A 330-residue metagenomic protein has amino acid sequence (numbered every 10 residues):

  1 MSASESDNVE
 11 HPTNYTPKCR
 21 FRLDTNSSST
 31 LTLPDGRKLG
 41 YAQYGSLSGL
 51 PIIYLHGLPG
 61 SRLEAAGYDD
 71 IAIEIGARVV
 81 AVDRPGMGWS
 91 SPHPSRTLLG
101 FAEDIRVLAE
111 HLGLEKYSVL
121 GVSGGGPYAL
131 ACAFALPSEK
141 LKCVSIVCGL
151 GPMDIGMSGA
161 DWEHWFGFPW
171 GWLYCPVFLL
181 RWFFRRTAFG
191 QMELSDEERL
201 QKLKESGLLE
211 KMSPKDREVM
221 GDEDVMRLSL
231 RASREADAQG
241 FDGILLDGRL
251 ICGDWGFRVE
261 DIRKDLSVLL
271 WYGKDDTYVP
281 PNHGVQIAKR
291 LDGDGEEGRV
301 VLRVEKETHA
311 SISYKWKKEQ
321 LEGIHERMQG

Functional and structural regions predicted by a protein language model:
S46-G49, H56-S61, P85, S123 (+1 more regions): Active-site glycine-rich loops that stabilize anionic/oxyanionic intermediates across multiple enzyme folds
G57-D70, P94-S95: The serine-hydrolase catalytic nucleophile loop
A72-P92: Conserved alpha/beta-hydrolase
L99-S118, A131, A135: Conserved acidic catalytic loop of the alpha/beta-hydrolase fold
E163-R258: Alpha/beta-hydrolase
K264, L269-Y272, D276: Short beta-strand/loop motif that positions the catalytic acidic residue of the alpha/beta-hydrolase fold
T277-H283: Conserved alpha/beta-hydrolase "acid-adjacent" motif
V285-G330: Catalytic active-site module of serine/aspartate enzymes centered on a nucleophile-bearing elbow/loop
